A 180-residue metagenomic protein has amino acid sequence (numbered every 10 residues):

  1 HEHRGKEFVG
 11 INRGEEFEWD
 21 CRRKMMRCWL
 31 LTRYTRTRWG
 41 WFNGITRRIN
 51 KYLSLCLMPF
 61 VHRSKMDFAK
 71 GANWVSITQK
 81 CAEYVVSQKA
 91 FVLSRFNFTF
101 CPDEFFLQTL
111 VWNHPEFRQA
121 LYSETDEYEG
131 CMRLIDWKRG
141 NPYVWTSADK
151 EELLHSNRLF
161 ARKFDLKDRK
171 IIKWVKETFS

Functional and structural regions predicted by a protein language model:
H1-S180: ER/Golgi luminal nucleotide-sugar-dependent glycosyltransferases, focusing on the catalytic module
